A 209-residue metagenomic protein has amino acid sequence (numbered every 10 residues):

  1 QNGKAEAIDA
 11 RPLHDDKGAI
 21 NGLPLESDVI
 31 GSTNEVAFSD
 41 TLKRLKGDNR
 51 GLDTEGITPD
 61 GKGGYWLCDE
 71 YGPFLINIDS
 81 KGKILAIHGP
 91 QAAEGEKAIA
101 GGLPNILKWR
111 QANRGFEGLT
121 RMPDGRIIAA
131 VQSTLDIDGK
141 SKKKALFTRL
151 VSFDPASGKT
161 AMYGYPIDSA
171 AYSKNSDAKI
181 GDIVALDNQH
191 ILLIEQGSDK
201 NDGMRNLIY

Functional and structural regions predicted by a protein language model:
Q1-Y209: Sequence/structural signature of beta-propeller domains
